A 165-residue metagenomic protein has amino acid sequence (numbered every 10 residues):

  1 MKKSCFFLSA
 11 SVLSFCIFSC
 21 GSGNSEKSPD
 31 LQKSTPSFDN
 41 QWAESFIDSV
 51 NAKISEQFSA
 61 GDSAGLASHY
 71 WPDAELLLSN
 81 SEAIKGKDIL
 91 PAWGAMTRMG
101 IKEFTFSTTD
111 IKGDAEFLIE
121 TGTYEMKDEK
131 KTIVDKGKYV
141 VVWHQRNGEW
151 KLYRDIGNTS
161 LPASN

Functional and structural regions predicted by a protein language model:
M1-L31: Bacterial Sec-dependent N-terminal signal peptides
C20-A64, S68: Short, low-complexity N-terminal intrinsically disordered segments enriched in polar/charged residues
E26-S28, K138-L161: Short beta-strand edge/turn micro-motifs at domain boundaries
I54, L66-A67, A74, G86 (+3 more regions): Hydrophobic pocket/interface hotspot
F58, A74-I84, A95-M99: A short gly/proline-enriched turn/hairpin at secondary-structure junctions
Y70, N80, D110-K112, T123-Y124 (+1 more regions): A mature extracytoplasmic/lumenal domain signature
W93-K130: Surface-exposed, charged secondary-structure patches
